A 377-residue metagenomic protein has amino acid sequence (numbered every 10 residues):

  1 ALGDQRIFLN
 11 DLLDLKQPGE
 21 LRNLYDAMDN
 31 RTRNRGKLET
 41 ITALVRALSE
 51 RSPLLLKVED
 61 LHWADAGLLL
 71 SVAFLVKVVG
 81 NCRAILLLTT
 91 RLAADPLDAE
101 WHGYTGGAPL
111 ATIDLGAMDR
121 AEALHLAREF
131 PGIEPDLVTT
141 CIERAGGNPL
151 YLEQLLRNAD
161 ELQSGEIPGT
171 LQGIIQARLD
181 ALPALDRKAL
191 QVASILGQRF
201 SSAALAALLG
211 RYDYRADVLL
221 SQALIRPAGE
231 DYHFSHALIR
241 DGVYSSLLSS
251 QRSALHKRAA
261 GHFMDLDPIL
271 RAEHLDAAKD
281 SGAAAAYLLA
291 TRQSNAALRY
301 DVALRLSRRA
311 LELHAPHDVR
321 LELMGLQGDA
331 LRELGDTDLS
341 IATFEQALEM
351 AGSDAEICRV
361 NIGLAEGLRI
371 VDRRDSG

Functional and structural regions predicted by a protein language model:
A1-K57, E100-P109, L124, R128 (+3 more regions): Conserved Walker-type P-loop NTP-binding/catalytic site
V58, S71-D114: Sensor-1/coupling segment of RecA-like P-loop NTPase cores
D60-A64: Conserved Walker B
D65-L70, A184: Conserved D-loop-proximal element of ABC-family nucleotide-binding domains
L86-L88, D114-H314, G335: Short secondary-structure boundary elements
G242, L289-A296, E322-G335, R359-R374: Tandem amphipathic alpha-helical repeat scaffolds
E273-D276, E312-R320, E349-I357: Flexible helix-coil transition and linker loops at the boundaries of alpha-helical arrays
A283, A303, S340, S376-G377: Single-residue signature of alpha-solenoid repeat helices
